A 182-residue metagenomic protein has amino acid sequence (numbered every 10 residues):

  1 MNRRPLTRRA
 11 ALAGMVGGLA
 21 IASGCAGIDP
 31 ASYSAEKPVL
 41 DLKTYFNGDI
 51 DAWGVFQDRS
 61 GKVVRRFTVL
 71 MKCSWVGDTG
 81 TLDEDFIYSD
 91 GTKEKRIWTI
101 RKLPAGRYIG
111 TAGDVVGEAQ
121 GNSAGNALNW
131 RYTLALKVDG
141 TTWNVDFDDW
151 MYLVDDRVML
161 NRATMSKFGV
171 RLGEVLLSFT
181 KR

Functional and structural regions predicted by a protein language model:
L6-L12: N-terminal export leaders
S23-G24: C-terminal motif of bacterial Sec signal peptides marking the signal peptidase cleavage site
G27-A31: Bacterial lipoprotein signal-peptidase II cleavage site
Y33-D49: N-terminal helix-cap/turn-to-beta initiation motif at the start of protein domains
F46-G54, N161: A short, Trp-centered hydrophobic/proline-enriched beta-strand micro-motif
W53, Q57-V138: Central antiparallel beta-sheet cores of small beta-barrel/beta-sandwich binding domains
V63-V69, T142-F147, R171-G173: Amphipathic hydrophobic-ligand
D148, Y152-R182: Glycine-rich, aromatic-bearing surface loops/beta-hairpins
